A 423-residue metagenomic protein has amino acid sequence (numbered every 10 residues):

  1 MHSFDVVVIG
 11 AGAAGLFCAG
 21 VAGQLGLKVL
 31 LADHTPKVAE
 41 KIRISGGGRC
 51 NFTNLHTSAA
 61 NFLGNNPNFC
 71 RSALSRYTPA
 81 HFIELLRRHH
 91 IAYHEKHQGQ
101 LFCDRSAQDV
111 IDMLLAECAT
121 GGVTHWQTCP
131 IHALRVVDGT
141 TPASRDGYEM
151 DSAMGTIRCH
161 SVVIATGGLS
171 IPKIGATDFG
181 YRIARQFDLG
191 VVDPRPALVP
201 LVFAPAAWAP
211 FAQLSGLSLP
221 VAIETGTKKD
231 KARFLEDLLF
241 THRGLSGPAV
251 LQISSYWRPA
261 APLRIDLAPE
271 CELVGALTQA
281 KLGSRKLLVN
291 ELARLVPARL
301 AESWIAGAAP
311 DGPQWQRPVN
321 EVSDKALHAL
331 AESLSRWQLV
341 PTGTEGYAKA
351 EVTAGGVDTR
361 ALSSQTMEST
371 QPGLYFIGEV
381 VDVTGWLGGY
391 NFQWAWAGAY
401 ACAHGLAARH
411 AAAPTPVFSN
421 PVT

Functional and structural regions predicted by a protein language model:
M1-A14: Beta1/beta-strand and adjacent pyrophosphate-binding region of the FAD-binding site in flavoprotein oxidoreductases
H2-F4, S152-S161, R233-L235: Core beta-strand elements of the Rossmann-like FAD/NAD(P) dinucleotide-binding domain in flavoenzyme oxidoreductases
V7, G23-G47: Glycine-rich FAD pyrophosphate-binding loop
V7-I9, I157-K173, A184-R185, L238-T241 (+1 more regions): Short hydrophobic core segments
T35-V38, R43-I44, T53-A59, A92 (+2 more regions): An anion/pyrophosphate-binding glycine-rich loop and adjacent beta-alpha core in soluble alpha-beta enzymes
G47-H97: Glycine-rich active-site loop/strand segments that organize a redox cofactor
Q127-R145: A conserved short coil-to-beta-strand element within the FAD-binding core of flavoproteins
Q127-T128, A306-T384: A glycine-rich dinucleotide-binding beta-alpha-beta segment and adjacent secondary-structure elements that constitute
